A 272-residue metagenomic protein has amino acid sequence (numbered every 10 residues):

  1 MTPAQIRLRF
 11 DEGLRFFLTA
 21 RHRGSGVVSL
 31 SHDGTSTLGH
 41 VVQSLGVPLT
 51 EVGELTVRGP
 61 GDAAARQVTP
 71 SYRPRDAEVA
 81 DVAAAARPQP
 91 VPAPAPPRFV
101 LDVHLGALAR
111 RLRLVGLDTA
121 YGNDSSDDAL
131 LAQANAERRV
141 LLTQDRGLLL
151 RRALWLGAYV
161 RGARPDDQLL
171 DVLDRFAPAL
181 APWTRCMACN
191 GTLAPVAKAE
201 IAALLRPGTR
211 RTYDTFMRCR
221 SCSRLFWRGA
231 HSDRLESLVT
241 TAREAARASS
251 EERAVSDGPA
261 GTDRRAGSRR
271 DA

Functional and structural regions predicted by a protein language model:
M1-P97: Ubiquitin-like/PB1-type beta-grasp interaction modules and other compact soluble beta-rich domains
E12-L14, V103-A107, T143-L148: Short, polar loop motifs at secondary-structure junctions
S71, A203-T215: Short linker/helix segments within small regulatory modules
A85, V91-V115, S232-A242: Extended interfacial segments that mediate partner engagement and assembly in macromolecular machines
S125-R138, L148-L149: BRCT (BRCA1 C-terminal) domain core and associated BRCT-interaction motifs
W183, F216: Residues immediately within or flanking Cys/His clusters that coordinate Zn2+ in small zinc-binding modules
C186-C189, C219-C222: Short cysteine-rich clusters marking metal-coordination/redox-active sites
G191-P195, W227: Short functional micro-motifs and their immediate structural scaffolds
